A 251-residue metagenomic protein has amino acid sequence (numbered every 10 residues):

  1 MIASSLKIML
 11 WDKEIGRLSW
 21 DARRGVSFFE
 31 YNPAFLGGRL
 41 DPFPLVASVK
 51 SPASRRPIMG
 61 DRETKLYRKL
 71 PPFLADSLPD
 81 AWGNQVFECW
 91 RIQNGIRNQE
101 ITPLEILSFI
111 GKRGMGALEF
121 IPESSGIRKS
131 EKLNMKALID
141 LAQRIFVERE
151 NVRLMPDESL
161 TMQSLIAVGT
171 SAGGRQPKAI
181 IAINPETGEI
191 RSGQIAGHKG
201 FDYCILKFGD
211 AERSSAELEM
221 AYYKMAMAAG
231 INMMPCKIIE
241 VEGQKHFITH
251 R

Functional and structural regions predicted by a protein language model:
M1-R251: Phosphate/dinucleotide-binding and metal-coordinating scaffold of catalytic cores in nucleotide-dependent enzymes
